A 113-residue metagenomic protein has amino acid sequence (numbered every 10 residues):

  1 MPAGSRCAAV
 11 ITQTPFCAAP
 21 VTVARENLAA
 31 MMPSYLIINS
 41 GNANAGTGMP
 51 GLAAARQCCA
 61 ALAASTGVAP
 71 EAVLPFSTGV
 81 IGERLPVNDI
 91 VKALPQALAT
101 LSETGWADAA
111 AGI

Functional and structural regions predicted by a protein language model:
M1-I113: Alpha/propeptide regions of enzymes that mature by internal proteolysis
